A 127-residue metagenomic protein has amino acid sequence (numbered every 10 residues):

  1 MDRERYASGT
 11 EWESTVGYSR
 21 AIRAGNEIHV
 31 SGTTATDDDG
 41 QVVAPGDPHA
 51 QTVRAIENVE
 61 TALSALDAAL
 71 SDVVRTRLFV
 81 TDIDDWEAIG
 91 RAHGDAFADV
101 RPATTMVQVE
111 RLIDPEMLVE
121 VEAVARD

Functional and structural regions predicted by a protein language model:
M1-R54, T61-L66, S71-V74, T81-D127: N-terminal presequence-like segments and the immediate start of the first folded domain
